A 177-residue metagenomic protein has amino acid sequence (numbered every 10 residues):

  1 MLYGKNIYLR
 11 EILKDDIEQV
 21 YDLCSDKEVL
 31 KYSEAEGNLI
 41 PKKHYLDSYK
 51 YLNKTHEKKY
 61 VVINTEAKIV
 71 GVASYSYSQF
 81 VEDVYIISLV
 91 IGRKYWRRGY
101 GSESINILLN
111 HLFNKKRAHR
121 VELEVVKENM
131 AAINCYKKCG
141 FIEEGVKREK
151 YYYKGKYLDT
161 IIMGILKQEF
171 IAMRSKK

Functional and structural regions predicted by a protein language model:
M1-L46, E169-K177: A short, well-structured alpha-helix characteristic of acyl/acetyltransferase catalytic modules
Q19, I86, V90, E103 (+2 more regions): Amphipathic alpha-helical recognition patches that constitute DNA-binding helices
N38-W96, L166-F170: Acetyl-CoA-dependent GNAT
R97-H111, I133-K138: Conserved acetyl-CoA-binding loop-helix of GNAT-fold acetyltransferases
N114-E124: Conserved GNAT acetyl-CoA-binding A-motif
L123-I133, K150-K156: Conserved beta-strand-loop-alpha-helix junction that forms the acyl-donor binding cleft
Y136, F141, M163: Conserved active-site tyrosine of GNAT-family acetyltransferases
